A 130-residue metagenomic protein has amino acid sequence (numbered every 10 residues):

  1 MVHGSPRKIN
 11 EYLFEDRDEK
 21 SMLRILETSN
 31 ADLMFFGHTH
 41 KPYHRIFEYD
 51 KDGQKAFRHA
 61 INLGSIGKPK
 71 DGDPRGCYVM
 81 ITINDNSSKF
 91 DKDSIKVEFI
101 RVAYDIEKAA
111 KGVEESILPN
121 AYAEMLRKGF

Functional and structural regions predicted by a protein language model:
M1-L33, E48-Y49: Conserved catalytic scaffold of divalent metal-dependent phosphoesterases
M1-V2, M34-F36, A60-L63: Short hydrophobic-aromatic micro-motifs
R7-I9, L33-F47, K68-D73: Active-site environment of divalent metal-dependent phosphoester hydrolases
K20-R24, G37, P42, R58-I61: Internal, well-ordered alpha-helical scaffold/interface segments that support domain packing or protein-protein contacts
I46-F130: Acidic, His/Gly-rich catalytic cores of divalent-metal-dependent hydrolytic chemistry
